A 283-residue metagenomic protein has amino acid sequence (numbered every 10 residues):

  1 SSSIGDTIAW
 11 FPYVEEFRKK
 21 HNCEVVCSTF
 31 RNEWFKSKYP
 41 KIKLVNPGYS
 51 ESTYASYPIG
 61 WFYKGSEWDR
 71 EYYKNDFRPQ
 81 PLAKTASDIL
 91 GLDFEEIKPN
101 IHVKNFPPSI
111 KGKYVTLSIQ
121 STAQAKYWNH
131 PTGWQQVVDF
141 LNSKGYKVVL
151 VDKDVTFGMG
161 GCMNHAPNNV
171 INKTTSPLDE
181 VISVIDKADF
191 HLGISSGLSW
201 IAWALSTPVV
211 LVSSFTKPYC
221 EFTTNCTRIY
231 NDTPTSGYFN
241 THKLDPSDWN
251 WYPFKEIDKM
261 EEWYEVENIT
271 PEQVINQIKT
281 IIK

Functional and structural regions predicted by a protein language model:
S1-K283: Catalytic machinery of carbohydrate-active enzymes, primarily nucleotide-sugar-dependent glycosyltransferases
